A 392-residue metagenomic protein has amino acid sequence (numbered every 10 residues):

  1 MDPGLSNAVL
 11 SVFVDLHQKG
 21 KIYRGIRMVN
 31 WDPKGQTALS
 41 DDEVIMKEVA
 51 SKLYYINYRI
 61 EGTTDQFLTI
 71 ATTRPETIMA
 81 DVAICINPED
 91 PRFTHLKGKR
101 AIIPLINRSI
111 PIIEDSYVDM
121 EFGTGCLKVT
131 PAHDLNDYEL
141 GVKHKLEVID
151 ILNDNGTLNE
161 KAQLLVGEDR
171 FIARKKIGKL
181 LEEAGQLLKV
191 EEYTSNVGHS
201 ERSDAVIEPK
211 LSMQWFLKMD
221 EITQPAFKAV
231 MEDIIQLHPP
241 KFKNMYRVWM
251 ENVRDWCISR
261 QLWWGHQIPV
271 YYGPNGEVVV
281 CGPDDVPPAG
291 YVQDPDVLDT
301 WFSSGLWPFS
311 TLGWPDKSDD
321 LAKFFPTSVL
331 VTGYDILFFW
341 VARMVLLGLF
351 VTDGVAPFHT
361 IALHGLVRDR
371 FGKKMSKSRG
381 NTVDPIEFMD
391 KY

Functional and structural regions predicted by a protein language model:
M1-F67, F122-P274, K373, R379-Y392: Residue patterns forming the tRNA-binding/recognition surfaces of aminoacyl-tRNA synthetases and related DALR
V12, L16, L68-I86, S200-R202 (+5 more regions): Conserved phosphate/anionic-ligand binding catalytic regions in large, soluble enzymes, centered on
T64-Q66, I70, T194, V292-P295 (+1 more regions): Short hydrophobic "helix-edge" motifs at membrane interfaces and signal-peptide entry regions
D65-T69, N107-S109, V278: Short, mixed charged/polar active-site loops that provide acid/base catalysis or chelate metal/phosphate cofactors
P75-N155, E182: Catalytic alpha/beta core of large soluble enzyme barrels
D90-Y117, L146, A205-K228, P287-D316: Conserved oxyanion/phosphate-binding beta-strand-loop segments in alpha/beta enzyme cores
K145-G156, Q261-Y392: Alpha-helical recognition segments enriched in aromatics with Gly/Pro capping that present substrate-recognition
